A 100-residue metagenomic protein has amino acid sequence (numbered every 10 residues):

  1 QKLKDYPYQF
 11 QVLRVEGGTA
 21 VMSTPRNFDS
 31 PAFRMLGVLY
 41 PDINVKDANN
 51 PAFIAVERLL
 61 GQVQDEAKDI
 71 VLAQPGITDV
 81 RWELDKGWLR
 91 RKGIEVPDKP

Functional and structural regions predicted by a protein language model:
K2, P7-L72: Extracytoplasmic/periplasmic/luminal assembly and interaction segments in envelope/secretory/respiratory proteins
N50-P100: Non-cytosolic head/periplasmic domains of membrane-anchored proteins
